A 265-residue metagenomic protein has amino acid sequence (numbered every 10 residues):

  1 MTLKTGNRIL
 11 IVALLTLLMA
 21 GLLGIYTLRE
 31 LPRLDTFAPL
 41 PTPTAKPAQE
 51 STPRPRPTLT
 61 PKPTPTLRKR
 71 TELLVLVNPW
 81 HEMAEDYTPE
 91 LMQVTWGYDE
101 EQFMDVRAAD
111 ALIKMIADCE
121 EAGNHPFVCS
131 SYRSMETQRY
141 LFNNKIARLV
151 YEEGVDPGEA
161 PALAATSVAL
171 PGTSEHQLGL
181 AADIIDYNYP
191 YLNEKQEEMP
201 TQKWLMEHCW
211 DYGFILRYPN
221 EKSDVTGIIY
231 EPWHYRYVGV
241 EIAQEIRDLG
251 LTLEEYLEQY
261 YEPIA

Functional and structural regions predicted by a protein language model:
T2-A265: Extracytoplasmic cell-surface/polysaccharide-interacting catalytic and binding patches
